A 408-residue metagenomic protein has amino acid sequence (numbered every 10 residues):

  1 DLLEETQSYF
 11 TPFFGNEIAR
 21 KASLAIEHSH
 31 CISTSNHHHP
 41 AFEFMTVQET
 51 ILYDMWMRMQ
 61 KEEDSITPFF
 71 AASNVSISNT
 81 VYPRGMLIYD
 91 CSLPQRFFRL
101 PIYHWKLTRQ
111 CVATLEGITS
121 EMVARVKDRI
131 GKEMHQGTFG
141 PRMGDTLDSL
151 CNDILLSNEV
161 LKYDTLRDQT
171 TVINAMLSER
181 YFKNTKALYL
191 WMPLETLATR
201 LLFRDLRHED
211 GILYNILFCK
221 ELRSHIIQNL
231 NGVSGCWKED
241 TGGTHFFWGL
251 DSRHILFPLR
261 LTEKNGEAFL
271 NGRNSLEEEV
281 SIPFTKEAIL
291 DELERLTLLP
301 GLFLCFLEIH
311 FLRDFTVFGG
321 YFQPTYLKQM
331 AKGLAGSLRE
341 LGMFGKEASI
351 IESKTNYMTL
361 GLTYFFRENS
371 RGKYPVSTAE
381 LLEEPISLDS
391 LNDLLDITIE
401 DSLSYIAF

Functional and structural regions predicted by a protein language model:
D1-H39, I118-E121: N-terminal regions that are enriched for targeting/export leaders and immediately downstream pro/stem segments
A19-C31, D148-N152, L293-I309: Active-site-adjacent bridging/hinge elements
H30-P40, L156-D164, E308-F318: Glycine- and acidic
T46-K61: Histidine-anchored nucleotide/phosphate-binding helix
R58-S78, M343-G345: Glycine-rich phosphate/pyrophosphate-binding loops and their adjacent beta-strand/loop elements at enzyme active sites
F69-I173: Internal, well-ordered alpha/beta segment that forms a basic, Gly-enriched binding/recognition surface
R129-V280, I289-R295, P300, R313 (+1 more regions): Aromatic-residue-lined binding/catalytic grooves and analogous aromatic/hydrophobic interfacial grooves in multimeric
P324-R339: Short active-site loop/helix that positions an aromatic residue
